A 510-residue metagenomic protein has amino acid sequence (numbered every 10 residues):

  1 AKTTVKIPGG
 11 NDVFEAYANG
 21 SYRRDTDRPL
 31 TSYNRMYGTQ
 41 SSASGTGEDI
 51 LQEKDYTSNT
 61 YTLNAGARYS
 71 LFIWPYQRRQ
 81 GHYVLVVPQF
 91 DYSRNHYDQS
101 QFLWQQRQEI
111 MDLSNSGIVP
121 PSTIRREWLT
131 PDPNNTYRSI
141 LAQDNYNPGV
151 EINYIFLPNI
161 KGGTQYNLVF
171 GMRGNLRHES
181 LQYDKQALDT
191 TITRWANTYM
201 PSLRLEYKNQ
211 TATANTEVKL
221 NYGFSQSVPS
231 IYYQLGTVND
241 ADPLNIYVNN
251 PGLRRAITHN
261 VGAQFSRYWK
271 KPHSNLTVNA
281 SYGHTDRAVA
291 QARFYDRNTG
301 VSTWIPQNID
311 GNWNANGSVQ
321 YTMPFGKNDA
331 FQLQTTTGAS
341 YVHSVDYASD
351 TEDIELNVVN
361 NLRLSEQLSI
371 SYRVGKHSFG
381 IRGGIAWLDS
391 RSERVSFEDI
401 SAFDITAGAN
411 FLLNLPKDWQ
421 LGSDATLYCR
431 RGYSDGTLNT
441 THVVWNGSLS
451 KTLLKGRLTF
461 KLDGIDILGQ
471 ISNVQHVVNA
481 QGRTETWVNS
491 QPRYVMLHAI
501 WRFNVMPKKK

Functional and structural regions predicted by a protein language model:
A1-K510: Primarily recognizes Gram-negative and organellar outer-membrane beta-barrels
